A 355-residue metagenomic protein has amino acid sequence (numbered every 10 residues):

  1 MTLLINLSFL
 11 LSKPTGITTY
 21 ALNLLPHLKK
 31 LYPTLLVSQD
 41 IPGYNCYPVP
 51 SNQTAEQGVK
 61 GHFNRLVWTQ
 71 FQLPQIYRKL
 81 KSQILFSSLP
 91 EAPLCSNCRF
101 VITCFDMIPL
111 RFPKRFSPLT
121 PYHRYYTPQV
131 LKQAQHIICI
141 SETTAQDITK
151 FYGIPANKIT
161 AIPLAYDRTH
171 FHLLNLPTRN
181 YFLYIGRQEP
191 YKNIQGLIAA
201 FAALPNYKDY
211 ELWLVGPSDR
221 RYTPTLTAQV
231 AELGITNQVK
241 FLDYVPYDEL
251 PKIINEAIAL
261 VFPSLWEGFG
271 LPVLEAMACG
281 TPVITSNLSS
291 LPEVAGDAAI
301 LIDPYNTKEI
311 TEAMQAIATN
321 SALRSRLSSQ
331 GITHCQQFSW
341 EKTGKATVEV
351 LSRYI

Functional and structural regions predicted by a protein language model:
M1-I355: Carbohydrate transferase catalytic cores enriched for Leloir-type hexosyltransferases
